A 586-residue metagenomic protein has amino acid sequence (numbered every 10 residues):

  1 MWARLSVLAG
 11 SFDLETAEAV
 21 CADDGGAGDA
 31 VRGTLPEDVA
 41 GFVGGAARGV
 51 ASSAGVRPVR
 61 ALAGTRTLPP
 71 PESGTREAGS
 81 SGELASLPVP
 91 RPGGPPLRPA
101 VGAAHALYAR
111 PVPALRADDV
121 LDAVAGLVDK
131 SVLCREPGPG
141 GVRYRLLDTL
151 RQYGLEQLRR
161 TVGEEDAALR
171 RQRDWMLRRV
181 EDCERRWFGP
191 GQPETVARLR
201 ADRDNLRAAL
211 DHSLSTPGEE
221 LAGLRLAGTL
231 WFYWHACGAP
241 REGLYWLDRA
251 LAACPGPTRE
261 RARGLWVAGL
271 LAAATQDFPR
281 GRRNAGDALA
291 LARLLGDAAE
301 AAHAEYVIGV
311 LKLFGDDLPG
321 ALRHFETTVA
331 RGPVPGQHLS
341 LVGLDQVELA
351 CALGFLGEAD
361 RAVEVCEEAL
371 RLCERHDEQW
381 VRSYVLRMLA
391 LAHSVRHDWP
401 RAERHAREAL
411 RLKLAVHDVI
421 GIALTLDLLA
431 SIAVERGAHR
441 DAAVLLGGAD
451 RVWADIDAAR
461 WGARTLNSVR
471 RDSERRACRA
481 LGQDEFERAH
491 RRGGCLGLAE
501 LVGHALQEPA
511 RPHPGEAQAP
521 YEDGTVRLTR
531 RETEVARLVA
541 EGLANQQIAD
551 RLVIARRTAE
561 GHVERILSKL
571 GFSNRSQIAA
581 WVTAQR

Functional and structural regions predicted by a protein language model:
M1-G44, R48-V50, A54-L62, R66-T67 (+9 more regions): C-terminal boundary/linker of central alpha/beta nucleotide-binding cores
R110, C495-T533: Intrinsically disordered or compositionally simple regulatory linkers and C-terminal tails in signal-transduction
L169-G189, L210, A227-G228, G448-A459 (+1 more regions): Short acidic-capped amphipathic helix/loop micro-motif used as an active-site/signal-coupling element
R173, R179-C183, P193-G269: Short, well-ordered secondary-structure microsegments that present a prominent hydrophobic/aromatic side chain
R186, L224-G238, E260-F278, A299-D317 (+7 more regions): Tandem amphipathic alpha-helical repeat scaffolds
L210-D211, D248-A252, G286-D297, E326-Q337 (+4 more regions): Amphipathic alpha-helical segments of tetratricopeptide repeats
E516-R586: Helix-turn-helix DNA-binding segment
